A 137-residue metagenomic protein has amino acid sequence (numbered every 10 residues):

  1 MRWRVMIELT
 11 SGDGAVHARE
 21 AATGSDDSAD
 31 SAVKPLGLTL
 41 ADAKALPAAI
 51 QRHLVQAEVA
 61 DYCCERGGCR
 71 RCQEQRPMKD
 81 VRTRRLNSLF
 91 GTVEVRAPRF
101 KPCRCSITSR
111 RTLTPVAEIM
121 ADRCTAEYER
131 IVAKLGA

Functional and structural regions predicted by a protein language model:
M1-C103, L113: Short, conserved DNA-binding cores of transcription-related domains
N87, G91-A137: Short, positively charged, Gly/Tyr-enriched micro-motifs that form contact patches at catalytic or ligand/partner
